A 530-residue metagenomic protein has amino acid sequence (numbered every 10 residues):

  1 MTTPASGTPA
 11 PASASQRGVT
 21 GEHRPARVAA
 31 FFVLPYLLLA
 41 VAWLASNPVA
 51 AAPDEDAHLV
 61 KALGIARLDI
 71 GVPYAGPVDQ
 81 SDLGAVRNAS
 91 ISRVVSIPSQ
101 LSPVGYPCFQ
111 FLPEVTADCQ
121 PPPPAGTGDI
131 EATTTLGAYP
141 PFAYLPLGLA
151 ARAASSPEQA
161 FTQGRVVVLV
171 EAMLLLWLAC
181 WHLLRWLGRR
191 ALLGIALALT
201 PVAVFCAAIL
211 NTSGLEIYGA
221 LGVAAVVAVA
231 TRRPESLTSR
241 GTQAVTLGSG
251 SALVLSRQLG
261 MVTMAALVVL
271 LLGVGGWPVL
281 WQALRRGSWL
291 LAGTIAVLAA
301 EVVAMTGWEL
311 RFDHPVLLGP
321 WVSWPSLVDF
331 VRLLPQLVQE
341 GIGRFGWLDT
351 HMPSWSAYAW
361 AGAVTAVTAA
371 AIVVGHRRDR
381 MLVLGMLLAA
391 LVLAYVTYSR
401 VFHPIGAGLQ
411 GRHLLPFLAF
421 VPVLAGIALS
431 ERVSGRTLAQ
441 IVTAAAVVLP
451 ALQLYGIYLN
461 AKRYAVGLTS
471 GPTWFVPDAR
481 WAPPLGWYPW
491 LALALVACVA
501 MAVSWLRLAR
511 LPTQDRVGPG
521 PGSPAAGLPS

Functional and structural regions predicted by a protein language model:
R27, A153, E158-Q159, C180-P201: Transmembrane-helix signature of polytopic, membrane-embedded enzymes that assemble or transfer cell-envelope glycans
D69-F161: Interfacial juxtamembrane loops and adjacent helix segments that form the catalytic/substrate-binding surfaces
Q163-W186: Transmembrane-helix motifs of polytopic, lipid-linked glycan transferases
R185-W186, P278-S288, T368-L388, Q440 (+2 more regions): Membrane-interface helix-loop-helix junctions at transmembrane boundaries of multi-pass membrane enzymes, predominantly
F205, G241-Q258, T263-V269: Membrane-interface alpha helices of multi-pass inner-membrane proteins
V226-S236, R240, T263-I295: Perimembrane helix-loop-helix junctions
G275, W281-A283, V297-A300, E309-S323 (+1 more regions): Transmembrane helical bundles and short interhelical boundary loops of multi-pass, membrane-embedded
P278, Q282-G375, L429, W474-L495: Membrane-lumen/periplasm interface segments of multi-pass, membrane-embedded glycan/lipid transferases
